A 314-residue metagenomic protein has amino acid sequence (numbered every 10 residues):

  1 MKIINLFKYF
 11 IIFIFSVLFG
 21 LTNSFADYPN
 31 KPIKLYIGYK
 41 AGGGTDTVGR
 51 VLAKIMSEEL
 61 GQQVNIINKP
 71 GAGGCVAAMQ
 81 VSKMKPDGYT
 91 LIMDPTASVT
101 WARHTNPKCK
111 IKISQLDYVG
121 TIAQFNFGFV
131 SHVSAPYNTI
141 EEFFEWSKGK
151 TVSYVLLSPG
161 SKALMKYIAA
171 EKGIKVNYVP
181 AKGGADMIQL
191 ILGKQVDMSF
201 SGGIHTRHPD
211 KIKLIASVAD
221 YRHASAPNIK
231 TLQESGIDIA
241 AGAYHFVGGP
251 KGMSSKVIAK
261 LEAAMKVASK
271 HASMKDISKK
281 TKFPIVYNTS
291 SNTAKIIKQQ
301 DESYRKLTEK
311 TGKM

Functional and structural regions predicted by a protein language model:
M1-L6: N-terminal secretory signal peptides that target proteins for export/translocation
K8-G20: Bacterial N-terminal signal peptides
F25-Q115, K150, G160-S161, E171-F200 (+3 more regions): N-terminal (or domain-start) structured segment
N30-P32, E171, V176, S255-M314: An extracytoplasmic/periplasmic, membrane-proximal ligand-sensing/linker region
Q80-Y89, R103-K182, D186, L232 (+2 more regions): Hinge/capping helix and adjacent helix->loop/strand transition within the periplasmic-binding protein
P95-T96, V133, G202-I204, A219 (+1 more regions): Short secondary-structure boundary segments
Q189-N228, S235: Pocket-lining segment of extracytoplasmic ligand-binding domains
